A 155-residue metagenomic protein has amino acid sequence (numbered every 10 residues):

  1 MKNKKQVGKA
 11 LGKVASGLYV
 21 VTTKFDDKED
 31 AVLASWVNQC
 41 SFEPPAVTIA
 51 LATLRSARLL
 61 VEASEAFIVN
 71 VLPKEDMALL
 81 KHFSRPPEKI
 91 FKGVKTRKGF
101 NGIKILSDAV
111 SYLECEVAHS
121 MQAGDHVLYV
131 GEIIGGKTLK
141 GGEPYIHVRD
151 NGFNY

Functional and structural regions predicted by a protein language model:
M1-Y155: Basic, polyanion-binding surface patches
